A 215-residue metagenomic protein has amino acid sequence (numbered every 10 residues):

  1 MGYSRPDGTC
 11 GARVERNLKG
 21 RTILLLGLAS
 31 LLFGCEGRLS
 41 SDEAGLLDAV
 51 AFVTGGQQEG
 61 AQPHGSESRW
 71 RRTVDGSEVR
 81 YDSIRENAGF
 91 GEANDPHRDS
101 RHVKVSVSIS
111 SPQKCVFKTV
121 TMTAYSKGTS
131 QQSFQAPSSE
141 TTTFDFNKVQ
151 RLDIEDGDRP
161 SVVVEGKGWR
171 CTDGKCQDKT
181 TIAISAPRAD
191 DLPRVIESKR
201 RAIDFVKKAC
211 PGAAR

Functional and structural regions predicted by a protein language model:
M1-K19: N-terminal secretory signal peptides that target proteins for export/translocation
I23-L31: Bacterial N-terminal signal peptides
E36-G37: Bacterial signal peptide processing site
E43-Q62: Post-signal peptide N-terminal segment of mature Sec-exported envelope proteins
G60-T73, F205-R215: Short glycine-rich, low-complexity/disordered patches
S77-Q135: Conserved beta-hairpin
P137-G157: Phosphoinositide-dependent membrane-docking surfaces
L152-R215: Acidic, Ser/Thr- and proline-rich intrinsically disordered linker/docking segments of eukaryotic scaffolds
